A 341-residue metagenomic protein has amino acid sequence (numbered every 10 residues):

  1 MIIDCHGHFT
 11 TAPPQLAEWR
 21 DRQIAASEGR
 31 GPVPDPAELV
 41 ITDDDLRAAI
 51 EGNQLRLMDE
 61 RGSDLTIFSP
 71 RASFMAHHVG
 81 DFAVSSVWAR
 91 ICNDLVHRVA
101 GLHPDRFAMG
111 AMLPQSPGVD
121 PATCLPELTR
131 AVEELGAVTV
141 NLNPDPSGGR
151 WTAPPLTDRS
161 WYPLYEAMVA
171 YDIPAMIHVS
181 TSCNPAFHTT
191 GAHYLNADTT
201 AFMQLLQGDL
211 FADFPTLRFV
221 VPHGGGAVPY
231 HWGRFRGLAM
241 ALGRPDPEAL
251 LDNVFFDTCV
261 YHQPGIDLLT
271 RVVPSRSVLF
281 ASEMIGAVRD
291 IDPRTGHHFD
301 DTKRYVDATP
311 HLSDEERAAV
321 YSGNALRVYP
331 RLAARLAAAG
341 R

Functional and structural regions predicted by a protein language model:
I3-G7, T66-F68, M109-A111, V140-L142 (+4 more regions): Hydrophobic faces of well-ordered beta-strands that scaffold small-molecule active sites in alpha/beta enzyme cores
H6, M58, V96, A131 (+6 more regions): Conserved, mostly hydrophobic/aromatic
H8-A48, V79, S182-N196, F235-N253 (+1 more regions): Active-site gating loops and adjacent loop-to-helix segments of metal-dependent hydrolytic enzymes
H8-T10, D145-S147, S180-T181, G225 (+1 more regions): Catalytic metal-binding/acid-base residues of hydrolase active sites
R22-S69, R90-G101: Alpha-helical scaffold segments that flank or form the walls of functional sites
A49-M58, D120-A131, P264-L268: Short, acidic/polar
D64-L65, S69-A201: Active-site gating/metal-coordination segments in enzymes
A186-Q207, F214, R218-R341: H/E-rich (His + Asp/Glu) clusters that bind or coordinate divalent metals
